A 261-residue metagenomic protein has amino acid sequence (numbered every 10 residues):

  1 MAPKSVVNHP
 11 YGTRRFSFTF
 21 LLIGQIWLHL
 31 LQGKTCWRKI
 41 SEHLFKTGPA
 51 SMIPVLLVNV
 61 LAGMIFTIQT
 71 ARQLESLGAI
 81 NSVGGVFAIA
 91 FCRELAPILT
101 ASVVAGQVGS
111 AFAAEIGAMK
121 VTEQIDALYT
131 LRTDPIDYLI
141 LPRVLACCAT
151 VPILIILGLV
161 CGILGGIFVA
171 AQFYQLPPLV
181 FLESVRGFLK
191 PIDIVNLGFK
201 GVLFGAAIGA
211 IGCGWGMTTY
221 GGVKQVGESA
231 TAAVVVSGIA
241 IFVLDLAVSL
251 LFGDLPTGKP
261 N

Functional and structural regions predicted by a protein language model:
A2-R38, W215-Y220: Short, membrane-interfacial amphipathic segments enriched in basic
H43-L99, V103: Active-site cofactor/substrate anionic-group-binding motifs, chiefly glycine- and Lys/Arg-rich phosphate-binding loops
G48, M52, L56, L95 (+5 more regions): Selective transmembrane-helix segments that form parts of the transport pathway or gating/packing helices in multipass
V58-L61, A101, L141-A170, I211 (+2 more regions): Hydrophobic alpha-helical transmembrane segments that constitute the membrane-spanning cores of multi-pass membrane
Q69-C92, V160-V202, A210-A232, L251-N261: Membrane-interfacial helix-loop-helix connectors in multipass membrane proteins
S102-K120: A hydrophobic alpha-helix feature that marks transmembrane segments and, especially, their cytosolic C-terminal ends
I116-L141, V223-V226: Short cytoplasmic-facing helical segments at TM-TM junctions of multi-pass membrane proteins
V226, V234-S249: Final/C-terminal transmembrane alpha-helix of multipass membrane proteins
